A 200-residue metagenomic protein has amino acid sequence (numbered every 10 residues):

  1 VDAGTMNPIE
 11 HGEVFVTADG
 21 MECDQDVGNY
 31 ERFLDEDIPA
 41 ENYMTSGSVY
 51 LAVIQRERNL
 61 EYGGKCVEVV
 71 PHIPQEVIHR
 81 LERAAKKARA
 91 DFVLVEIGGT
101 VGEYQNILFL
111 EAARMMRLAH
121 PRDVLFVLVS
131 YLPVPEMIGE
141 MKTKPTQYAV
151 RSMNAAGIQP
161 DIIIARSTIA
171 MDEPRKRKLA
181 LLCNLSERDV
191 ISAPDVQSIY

Functional and structural regions predicted by a protein language model:
V1-Y200: Flexible phosphate-sensing "switch/lid" loops adjacent to ATP/NTP-binding sites across phosphate-transfer
